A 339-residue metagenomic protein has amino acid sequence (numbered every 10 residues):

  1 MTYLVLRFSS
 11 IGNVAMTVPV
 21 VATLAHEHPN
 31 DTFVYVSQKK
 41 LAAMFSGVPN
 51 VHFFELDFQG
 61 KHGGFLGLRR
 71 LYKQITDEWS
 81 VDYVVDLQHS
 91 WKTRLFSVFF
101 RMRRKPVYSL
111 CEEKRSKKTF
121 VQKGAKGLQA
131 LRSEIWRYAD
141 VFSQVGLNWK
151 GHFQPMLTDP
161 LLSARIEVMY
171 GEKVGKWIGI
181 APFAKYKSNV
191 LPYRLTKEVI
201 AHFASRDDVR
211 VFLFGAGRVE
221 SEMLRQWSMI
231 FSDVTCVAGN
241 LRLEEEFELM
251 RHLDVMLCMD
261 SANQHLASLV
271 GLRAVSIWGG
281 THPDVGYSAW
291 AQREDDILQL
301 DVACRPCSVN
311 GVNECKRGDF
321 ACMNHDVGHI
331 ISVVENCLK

Functional and structural regions predicted by a protein language model:
M1-K339: Catalytic machinery of carbohydrate-active enzymes, primarily nucleotide-sugar-dependent glycosyltransferases
